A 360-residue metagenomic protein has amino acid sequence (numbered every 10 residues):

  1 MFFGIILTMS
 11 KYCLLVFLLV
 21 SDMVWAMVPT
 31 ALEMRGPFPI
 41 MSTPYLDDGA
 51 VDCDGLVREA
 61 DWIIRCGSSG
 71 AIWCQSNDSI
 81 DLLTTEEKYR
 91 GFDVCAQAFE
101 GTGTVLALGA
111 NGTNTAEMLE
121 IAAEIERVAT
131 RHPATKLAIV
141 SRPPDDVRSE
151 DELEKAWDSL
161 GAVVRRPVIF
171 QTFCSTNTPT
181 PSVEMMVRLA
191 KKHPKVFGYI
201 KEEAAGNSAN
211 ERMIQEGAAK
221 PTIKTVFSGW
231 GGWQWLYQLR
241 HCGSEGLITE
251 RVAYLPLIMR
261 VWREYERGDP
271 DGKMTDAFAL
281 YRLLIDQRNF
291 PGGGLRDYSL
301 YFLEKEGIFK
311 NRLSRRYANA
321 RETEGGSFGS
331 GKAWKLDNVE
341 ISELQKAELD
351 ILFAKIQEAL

Functional and structural regions predicted by a protein language model:
F2-V16: Sec-dependent signal peptide recognition, specifically the positively charged N-region followed immediately by
V24-A26: N-terminal signal peptide
V28-T180: Active-site beta->alpha loop and helix N-cap motifs at the rims of alpha/beta catalytic domains
G49, I63, C95, L160 (+4 more regions): Buried hydrophobic positions in well-ordered alpha/beta secondary-structure cores of metabolic enzymes
D54, I64, Y237-L360: Structured C-terminal cap/extension of enzyme domains
F92, M118, M186, I258 (+1 more regions): A general structural signal for well-ordered alpha-helical segments in protein cores
G161-V164, C174-G294: Catalytic alpha/beta core domains of metabolic enzymes, predominantly
